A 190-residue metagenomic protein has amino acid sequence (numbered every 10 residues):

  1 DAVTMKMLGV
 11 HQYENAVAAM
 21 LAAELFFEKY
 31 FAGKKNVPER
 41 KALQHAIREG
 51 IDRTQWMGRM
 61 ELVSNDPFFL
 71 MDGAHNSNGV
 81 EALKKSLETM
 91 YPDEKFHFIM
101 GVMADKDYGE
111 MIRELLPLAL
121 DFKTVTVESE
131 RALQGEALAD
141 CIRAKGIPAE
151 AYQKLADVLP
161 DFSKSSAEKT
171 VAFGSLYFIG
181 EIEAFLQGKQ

Functional and structural regions predicted by a protein language model:
D1-D121: Nucleotide phosphate-binding/pyrophosphate-handling subdomain across enzymes that bind or process nucleotide phosphates
E28-G33, A184-Q190: Generic C-terminal helix-cap and adjacent flexible tail
F68-F69, S77, I112-K169: C-terminal helical cap/extension that packs against the catalytic core of soluble nucleotide-cofactor enzymes
V80-E81, Y108-E110, Q134-G135, E181-A184: Short glycine-/acidic-enriched loop or helix-start segments at secondary-structure transitions that form or flank
L87, A139-I142, L186: Conserved hydrophobic residues forming the short capping helix/wall of the S-adenosyl-L-methionine
Y91-K95, A144-I147, Q190: Short helix-capping segments at alpha-helix termini
M100-V102, V127, Y152, F173-L176: Glycine-rich beta-strand-to-loop/alpha-helix junction loops that act as flexible
V158-Q187: A glycine-rich beta-strand to alpha-helix segment that forms a phosphate/ribose-binding loop at ligand/cofactor sites
